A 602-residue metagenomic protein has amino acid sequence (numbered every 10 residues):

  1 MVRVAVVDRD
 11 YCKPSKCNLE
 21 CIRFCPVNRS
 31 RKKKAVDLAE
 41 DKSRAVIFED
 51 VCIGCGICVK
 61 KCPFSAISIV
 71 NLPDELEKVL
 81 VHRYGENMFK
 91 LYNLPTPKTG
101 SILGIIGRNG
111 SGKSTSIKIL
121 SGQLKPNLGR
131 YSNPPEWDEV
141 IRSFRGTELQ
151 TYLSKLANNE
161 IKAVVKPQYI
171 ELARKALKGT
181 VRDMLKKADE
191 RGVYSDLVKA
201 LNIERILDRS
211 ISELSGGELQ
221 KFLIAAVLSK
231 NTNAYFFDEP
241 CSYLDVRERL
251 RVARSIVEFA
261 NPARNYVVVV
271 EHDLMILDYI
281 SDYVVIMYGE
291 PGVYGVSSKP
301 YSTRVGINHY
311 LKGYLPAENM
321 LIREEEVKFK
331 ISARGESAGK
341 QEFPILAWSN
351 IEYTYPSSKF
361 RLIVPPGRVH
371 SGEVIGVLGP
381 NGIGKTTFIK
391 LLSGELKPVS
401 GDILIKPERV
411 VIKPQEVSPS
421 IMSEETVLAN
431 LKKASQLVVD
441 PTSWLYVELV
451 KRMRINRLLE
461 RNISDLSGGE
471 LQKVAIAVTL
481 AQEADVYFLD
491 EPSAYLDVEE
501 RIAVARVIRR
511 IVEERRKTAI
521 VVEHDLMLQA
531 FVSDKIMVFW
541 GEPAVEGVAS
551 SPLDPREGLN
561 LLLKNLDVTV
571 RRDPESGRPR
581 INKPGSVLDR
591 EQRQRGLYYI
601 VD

Functional and structural regions predicted by a protein language model:
V2-K16, E20-V27, A35-V46, I53 (+6 more regions): Pre-NBD coupling/linker segments of ABC/ABC-like ATPases
K98-R108, S114-E190, D273-Y283, M287-R304 (+4 more regions): ABC ATPase nucleotide-binding domain signature region
D189-L207, P441-L458: Conserved ABC ATPase "signature" region
S210, E239-P240, E491-P492, E499: Walker B catalytic motif
S210-L214, N462-L466, E470: Conserved ABC ATPase signature
L223-I224, V252, I476, V504: Hydrophobic anchor residue at the start of the ABC signature
R249-A263, R501-R515: Helical segment within the ABC ATPase nucleotide-binding domain
